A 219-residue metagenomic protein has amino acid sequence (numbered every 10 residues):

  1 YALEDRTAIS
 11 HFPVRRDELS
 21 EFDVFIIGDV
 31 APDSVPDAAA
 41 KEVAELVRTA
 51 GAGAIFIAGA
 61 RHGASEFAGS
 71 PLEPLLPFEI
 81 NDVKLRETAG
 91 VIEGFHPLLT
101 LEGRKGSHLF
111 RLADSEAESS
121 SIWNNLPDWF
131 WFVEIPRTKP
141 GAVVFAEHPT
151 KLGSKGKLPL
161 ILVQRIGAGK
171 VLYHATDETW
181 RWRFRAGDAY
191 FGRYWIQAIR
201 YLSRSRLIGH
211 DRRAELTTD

Functional and structural regions predicted by a protein language model:
Y1-S203: Acidic, S/T/G-rich, low-cysteine, solvent-exposed domains in lumenal/extracellular/periplasmic regions of secretory
L207-D219: Surface beta-strand/loop "capping" patches
